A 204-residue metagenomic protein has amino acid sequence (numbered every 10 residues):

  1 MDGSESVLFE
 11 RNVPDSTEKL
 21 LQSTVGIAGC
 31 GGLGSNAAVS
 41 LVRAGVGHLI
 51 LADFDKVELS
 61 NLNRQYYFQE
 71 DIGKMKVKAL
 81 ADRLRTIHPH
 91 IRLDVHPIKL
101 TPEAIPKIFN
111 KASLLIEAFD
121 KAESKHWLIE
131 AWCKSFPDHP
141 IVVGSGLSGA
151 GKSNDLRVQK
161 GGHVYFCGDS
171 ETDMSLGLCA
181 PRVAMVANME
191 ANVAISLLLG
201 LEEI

Functional and structural regions predicted by a protein language model:
M1-V25: N-terminal charged helix/coil linker that caps or initiates catalytic domains
L21-T24, K107-L114, A118-I204: Glycine-rich phosphate/adenylate-binding loop
I27-C30, L51: Hydrophobic Val/Ile/Leu positions in short beta-strands of Rossmann-like dinucleotide-binding domains
L33-G34: Hydrophobic/small residue at the entry helix of a nucleotide-binding pocket
R43-H48: Conserved S-adenosyl-L-methionine
D53-I87: Glycine-rich phosphate-binding loop and adjoining beta1-alpha1-beta2 segment of Rossmann-like nucleotide-binding folds
V77-S113, F119-K121: A structured beta-alpha segment of the ubiquitous adenosine-cofactor-binding alpha/beta core
